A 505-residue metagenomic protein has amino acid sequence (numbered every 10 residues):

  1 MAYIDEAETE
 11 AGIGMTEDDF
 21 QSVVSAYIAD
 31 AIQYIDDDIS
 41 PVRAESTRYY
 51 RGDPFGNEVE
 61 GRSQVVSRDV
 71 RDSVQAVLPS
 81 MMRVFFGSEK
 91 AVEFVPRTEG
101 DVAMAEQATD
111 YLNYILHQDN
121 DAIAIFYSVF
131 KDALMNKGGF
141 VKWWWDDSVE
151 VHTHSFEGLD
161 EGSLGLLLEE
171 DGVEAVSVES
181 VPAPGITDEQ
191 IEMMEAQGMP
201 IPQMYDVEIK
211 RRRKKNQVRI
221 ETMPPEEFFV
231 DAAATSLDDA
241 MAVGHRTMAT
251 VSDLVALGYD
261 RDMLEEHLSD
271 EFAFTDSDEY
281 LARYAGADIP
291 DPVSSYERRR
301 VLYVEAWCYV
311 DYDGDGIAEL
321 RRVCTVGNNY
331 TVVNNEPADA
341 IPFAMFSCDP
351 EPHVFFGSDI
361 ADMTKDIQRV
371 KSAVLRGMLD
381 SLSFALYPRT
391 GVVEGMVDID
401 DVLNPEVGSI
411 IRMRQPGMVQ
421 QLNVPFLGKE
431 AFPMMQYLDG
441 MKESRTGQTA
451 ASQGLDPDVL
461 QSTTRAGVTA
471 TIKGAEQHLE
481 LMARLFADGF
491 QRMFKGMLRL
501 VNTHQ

Functional and structural regions predicted by a protein language model:
M1-Q505: Extended alpha-helical, oligomerization-prone segments that build pores/tubes and scaffolds
